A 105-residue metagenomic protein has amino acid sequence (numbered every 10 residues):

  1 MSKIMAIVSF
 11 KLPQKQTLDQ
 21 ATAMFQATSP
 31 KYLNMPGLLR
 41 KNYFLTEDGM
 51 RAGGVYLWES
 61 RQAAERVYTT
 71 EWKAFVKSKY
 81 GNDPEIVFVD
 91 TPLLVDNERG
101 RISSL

Functional and structural regions predicted by a protein language model:
M1-A52, R61-T70, N82-L105: Short S/T/G/P-rich N-terminal loop/turn motif that feeds into the first structured element of a domain
K73-K79: A common structural junction motif
